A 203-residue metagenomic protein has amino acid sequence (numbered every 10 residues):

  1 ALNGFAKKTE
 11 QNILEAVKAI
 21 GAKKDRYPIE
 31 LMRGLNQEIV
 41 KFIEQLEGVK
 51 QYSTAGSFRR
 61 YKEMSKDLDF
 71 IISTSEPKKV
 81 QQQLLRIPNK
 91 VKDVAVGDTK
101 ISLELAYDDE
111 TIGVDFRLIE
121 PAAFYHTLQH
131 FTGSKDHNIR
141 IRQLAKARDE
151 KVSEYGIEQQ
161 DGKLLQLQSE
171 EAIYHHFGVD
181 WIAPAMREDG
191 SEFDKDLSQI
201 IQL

Functional and structural regions predicted by a protein language model:
A1-S53: Helical scaffold of the NTase/Pol beta-like nucleotidyltransferase catalytic core
N3, D25, I29, R33 (+4 more regions): Hydrophobic alpha-helical scaffolding
G4, M64-K66, Q129: Short acidic, glycine/serine/threonine-rich loops at helix termini
F5-K8, S75, L165-Q168: Short coil/turn linker and secondary-structure boundary residues
A6, G56, D69, F116 (+1 more regions): A residue-level signal for conserved active-site and pocket-lining positions in enzyme catalytic cores
K7-T9, R59, D136: Short, flexible micro-motifs
E15, K78-L203: Acidic, metal-coordinating catalytic segment for phosphate/diphosphate chemistry, firing primarily on the Nudix
Q37-P77: Active-site nucleotide-donor binding segment shared across nucleotidyl transfer reactions
